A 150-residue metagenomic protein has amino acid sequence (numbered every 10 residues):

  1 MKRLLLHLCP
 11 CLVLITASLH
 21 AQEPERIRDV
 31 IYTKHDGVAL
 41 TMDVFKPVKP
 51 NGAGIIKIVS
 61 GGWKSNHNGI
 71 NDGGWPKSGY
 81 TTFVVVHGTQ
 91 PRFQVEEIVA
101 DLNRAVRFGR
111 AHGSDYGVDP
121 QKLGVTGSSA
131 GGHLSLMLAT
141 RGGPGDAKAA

Functional and structural regions predicted by a protein language model:
M1-L4: Positively charged n-region of N-terminal signal peptides that target proteins for export
H7-A17: Bacterial N-terminal signal peptides
A21-P50: N-terminal cap/lid segment of alpha/beta-hydrolase-fold proteins
N51-G61: Short beta-strand element of the alpha/beta-hydrolase
G61, T81, V86-F93: Short beta-to-alpha linker loops that shape the active-site pocket of alpha/beta-hydrolase fold enzymes
N66-G69, V95, M137-L138: Short, solvent-exposed loop/turn and secondary-structure capping segments
H67-V84: Short amphipathic alpha-helix adjacent to the substrate-entry channel of hydrolases
R104-A150: Primarily recognizes the serine-hydrolase "nucleophile elbow" in alpha/beta-hydrolase and SGNH/GDSL folds
